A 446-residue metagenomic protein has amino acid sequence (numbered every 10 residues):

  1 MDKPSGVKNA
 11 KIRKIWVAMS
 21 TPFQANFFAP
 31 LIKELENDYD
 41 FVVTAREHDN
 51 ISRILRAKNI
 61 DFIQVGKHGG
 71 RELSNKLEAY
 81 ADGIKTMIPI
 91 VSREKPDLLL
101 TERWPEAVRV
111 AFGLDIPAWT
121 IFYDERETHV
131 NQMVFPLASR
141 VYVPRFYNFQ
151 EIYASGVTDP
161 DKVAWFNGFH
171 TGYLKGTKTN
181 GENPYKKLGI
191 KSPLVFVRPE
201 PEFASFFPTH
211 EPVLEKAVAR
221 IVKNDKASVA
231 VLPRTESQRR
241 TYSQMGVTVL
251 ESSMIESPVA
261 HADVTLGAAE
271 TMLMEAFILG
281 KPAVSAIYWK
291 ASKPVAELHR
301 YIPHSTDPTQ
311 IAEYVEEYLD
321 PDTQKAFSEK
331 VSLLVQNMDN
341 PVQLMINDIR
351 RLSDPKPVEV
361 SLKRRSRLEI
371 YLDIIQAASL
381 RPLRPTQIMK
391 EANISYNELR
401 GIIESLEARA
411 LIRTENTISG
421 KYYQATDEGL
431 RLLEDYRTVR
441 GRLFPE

Functional and structural regions predicted by a protein language model:
I12, M19, D38-Y80: Conserved nucleotide-sugar phosphate-binding/catalytic loop shared by glycosyltransferases and other
H48, K58-R71, V197, V218-S252: Catalytic donor nucleotide-activated moiety binding site of glycosyltransferases and closely related
D82-I90, A230, R234-M274: Donor nucleotide-activated moiety binding/catalytic core segment of transferases that use nucleotide-activated donors
L99-V110, T120, M254-E297: A donor-sugar binding/catalytic signature common to diverse glycosyltransferases and related nucleotide-sugar
R140-H210: A nucleotide-sugar donor-handling region in carbohydrate enzymes
I278-A326: Nucleotide-sugar donor-binding patch of glycosyltransferase catalytic domains
P357-L372: Short alpha-helical segments that sit at the start of domains
L383-E391: Short acidic, hydrophobic short linear motifs in intrinsically disordered regions
